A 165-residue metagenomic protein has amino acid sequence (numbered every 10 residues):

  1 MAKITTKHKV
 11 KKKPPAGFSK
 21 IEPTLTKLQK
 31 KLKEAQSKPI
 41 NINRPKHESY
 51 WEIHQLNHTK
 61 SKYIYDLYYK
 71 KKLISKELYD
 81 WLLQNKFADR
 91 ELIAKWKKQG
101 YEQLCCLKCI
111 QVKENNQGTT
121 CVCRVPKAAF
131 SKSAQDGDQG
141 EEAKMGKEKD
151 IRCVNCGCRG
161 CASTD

Functional and structural regions predicted by a protein language model:
M1-F18: Plant-biased recognition of short, low-complexity, intrinsically disordered N-terminal tails
K13-Y79: Charged, amphipathic alpha-helical linker/scaffold segments
A16, T59, I74-E77, F87-A88 (+2 more regions): Eukaryote-biased feature marking scaffold/signaling PDZ-domain proteins and nuclear chromatin regulators
P23, K27-K30, E34, D66 (+8 more regions): Ordered, helix-dominated protein-protein interaction surfaces in large eukaryotic regulatory proteins
S37, K76-L78, E91-K95, K132-S133: Intrinsically disordered, low-complexity regions enriched in proline, serine, glycine and charged residues
N41-N43, N57, N85, N115-N116 (+1 more regions): Detector for Asparagine
Y50-W51, E91-L92, K108-I110: Eukaryotic intrinsically disordered and solvent-exposed regulatory patches
W96-D165: Intrinsically disordered, low-complexity, Lys/Arg-biased terminal tails
